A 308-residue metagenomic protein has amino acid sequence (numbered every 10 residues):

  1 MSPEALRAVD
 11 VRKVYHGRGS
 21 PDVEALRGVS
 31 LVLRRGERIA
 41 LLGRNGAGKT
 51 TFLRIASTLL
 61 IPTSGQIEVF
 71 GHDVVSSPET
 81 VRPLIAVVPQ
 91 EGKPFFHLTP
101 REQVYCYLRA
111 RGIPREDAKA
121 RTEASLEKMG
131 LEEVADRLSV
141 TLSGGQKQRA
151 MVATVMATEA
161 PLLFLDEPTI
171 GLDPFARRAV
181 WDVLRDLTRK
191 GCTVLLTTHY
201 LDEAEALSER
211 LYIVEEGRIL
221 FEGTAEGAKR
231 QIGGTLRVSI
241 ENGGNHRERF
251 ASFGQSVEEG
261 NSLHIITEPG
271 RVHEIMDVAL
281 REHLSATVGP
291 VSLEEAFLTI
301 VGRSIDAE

Functional and structural regions predicted by a protein language model:
S57: Helix-to-loop junction immediately C-terminal to a conserved catalytic motif
G65-S76, T80-V81: Conserved ABC transporter NBD signature motif
H97, L138-L142: Conserved ABC ATPase signature
Y105, R109, E116-V134: Conserved ABC ATPase "signature" region
L163-E167: Catalytic Walker B motif of ABC-type/P-loop ATPase nucleotide-binding domains
W181-P269, T287: ABC transporter nucleotide-binding domain
